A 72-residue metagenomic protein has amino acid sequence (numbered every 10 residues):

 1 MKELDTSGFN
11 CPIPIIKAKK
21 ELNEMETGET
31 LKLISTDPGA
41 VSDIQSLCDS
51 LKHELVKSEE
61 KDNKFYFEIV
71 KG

Functional and structural regions predicted by a protein language model:
M1, T30, D62-Y66: A generic structural signal for beta-strand entry/edge sites
M1-M25: An N-terminal amphipathic alpha-helical segment
D5-S7, I34, S58-E59: Solvent-exposed beta-strand sheet faces enriched in polar/charged residues
N10, T36-G39: Short beta->alpha linker loops
K17-K20, I34, L47: Residues within well-formed alpha-helices
T27-S35, S42: Amphipathic, hydrophobic secondary-structure cores in small proteins
V41-G72: C-terminal structural segments of small proteins and small subunits
